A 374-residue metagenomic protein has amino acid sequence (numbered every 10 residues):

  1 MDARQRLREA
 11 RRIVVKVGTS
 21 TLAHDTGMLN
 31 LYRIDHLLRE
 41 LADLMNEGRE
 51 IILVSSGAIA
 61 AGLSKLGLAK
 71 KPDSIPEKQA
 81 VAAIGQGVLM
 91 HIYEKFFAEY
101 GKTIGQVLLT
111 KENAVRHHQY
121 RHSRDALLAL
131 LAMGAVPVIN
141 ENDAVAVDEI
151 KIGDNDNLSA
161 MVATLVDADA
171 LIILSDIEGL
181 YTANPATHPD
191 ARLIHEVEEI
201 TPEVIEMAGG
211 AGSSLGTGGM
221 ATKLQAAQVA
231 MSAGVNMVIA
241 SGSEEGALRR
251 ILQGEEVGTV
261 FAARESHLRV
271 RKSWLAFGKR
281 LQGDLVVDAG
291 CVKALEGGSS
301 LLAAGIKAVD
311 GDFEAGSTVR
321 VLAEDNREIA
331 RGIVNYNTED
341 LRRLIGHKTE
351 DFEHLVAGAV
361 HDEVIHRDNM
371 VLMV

Functional and structural regions predicted by a protein language model:
M1-K70, I75-T103, V107-V374: C-terminal catalytic "cap/lid" subdomain
